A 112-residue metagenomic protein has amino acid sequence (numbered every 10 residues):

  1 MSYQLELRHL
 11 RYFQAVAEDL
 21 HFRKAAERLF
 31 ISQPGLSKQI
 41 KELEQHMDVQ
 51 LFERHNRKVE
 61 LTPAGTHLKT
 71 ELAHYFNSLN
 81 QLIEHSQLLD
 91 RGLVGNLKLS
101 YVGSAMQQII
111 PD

Functional and structural regions predicted by a protein language model:
Y3-R8, G92: Short helix-coil-helix linker/hinge
E6-H9, Q33, K58, G65 (+2 more regions): The N-cap/first-turn positions of alpha helices within or immediately adjacent to helix-turn-helix DNA-binding domains
R11, S37, P111: Conserved catalytic core of two-component sensor histidine kinases
Q14-S32, N56: Short helix-boundary/capping micro-motifs
S32, Q39-E42: Residues within the DNA-recognition helix of helix-turn-helix
Q33-P34, Q81-E84, L88-D112: N-terminal winged-helix
E44-L61: A short LG(V/I)-centered, amphipathic sequence patch enriched for acidic residue(s) preceding the LG motif
H46-M47, L68-D90: Alpha-helical linker/hinge and terminal dimerization helices associated with HTH transcriptional regulators
